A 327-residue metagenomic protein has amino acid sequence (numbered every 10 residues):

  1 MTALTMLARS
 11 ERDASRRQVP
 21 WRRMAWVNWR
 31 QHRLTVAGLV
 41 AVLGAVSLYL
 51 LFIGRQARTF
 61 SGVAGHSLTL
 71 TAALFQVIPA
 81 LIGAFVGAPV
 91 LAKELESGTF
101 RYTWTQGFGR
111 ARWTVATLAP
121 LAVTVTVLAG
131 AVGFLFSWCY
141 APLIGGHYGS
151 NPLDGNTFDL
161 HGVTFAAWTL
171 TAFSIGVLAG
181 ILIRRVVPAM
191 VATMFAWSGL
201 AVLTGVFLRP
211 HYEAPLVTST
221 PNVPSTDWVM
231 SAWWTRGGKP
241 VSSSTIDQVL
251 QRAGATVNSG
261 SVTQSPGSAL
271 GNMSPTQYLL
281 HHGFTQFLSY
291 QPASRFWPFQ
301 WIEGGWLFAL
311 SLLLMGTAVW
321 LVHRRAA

Functional and structural regions predicted by a protein language model:
T2-D13, A45-F52, G62, T69-A72 (+2 more regions): Secretory targeting signals
T2-G44: Aromatic- and glycine-rich beta-strand/loop motifs that create alpha-glucan
A3, E11-R17, I53-H66, Y148-G149 (+2 more regions): Terminal transmembrane helical anchor/hairpin motif
H32-A37, I78, R110-S137: Selective transmembrane-helix segments that form parts of the transport pathway or gating/packing helices in multipass
L34-R58, L74-A84, A192-T204: Hydrophobic alpha-helical transmembrane segments of multi-pass membrane transport/permease proteins
L70-T99, T126: Long, hydrophobic alpha-helical segments
G83-G87, A131, I175, L314 (+1 more regions): Hydrophobic/aromatic residues in alpha-helical transmembrane segments
V90-A122, V322: Helix-loop-helix units of permease transmembrane domains in multi-pass membrane transporters, especially ABC
